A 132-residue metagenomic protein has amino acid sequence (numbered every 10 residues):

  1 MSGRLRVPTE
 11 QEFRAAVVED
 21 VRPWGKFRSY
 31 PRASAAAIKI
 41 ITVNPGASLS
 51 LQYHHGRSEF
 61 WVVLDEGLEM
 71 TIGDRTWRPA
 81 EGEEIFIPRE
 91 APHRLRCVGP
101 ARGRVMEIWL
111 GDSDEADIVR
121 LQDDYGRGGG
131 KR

Functional and structural regions predicted by a protein language model:
S2-S29, L49, E69-T71, T76-R78: Left-handed beta-helix
S2-V21, R94-R132: Double-stranded beta-helix
A16-R57, I108: A short glycine-rich, His/Asp/Glu-containing loop-to-beta-strand
Y30, I40, L64-G67, R94: A structural signal for the main folded, soluble domain(s) of proteins
P45-A47, G56-R57, R75, A91-P92 (+2 more regions): A generic "binding-loop/recognition-motif" signal
H55-E69, G73-D74: Glycine- and acidic-residue-biased ligand/ion/polar-headgroup-sensing regions
D74-P92: Short acidic-glycine-tyrosine-enriched beta hairpin
